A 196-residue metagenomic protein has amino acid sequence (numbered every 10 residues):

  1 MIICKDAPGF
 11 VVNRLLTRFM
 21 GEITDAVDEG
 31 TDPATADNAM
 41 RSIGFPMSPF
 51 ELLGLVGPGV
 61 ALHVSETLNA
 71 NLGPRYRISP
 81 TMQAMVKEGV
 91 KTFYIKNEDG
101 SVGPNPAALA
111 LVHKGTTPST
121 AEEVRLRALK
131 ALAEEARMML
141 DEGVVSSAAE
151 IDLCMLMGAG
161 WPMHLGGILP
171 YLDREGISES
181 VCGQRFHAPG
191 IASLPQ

Functional and structural regions predicted by a protein language model:
M1-Q196: N-terminal glycine-rich phosphate-binding loop for ADP-containing cofactors
